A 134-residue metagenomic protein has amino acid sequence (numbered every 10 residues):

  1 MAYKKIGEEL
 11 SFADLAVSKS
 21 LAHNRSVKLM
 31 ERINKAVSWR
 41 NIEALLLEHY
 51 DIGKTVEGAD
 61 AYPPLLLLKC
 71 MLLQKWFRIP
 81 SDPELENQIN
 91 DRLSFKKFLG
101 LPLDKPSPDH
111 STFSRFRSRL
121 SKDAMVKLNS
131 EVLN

Functional and structural regions predicted by a protein language model:
M1-R40, L47: Charged, often Cys/His-bearing segments associated with DNA-binding zinc-finger transcription factors
S38, G58-L66, K105: Secondary-structure capping and boundary motifs in well-ordered enzyme cores
L45-G58: Short, Lys/Arg-enriched N-terminal segment that forms or immediately precedes the first helix of a structured domain
L46, C70, L85, D109-F113: Short, conserved catalytic/metal-binding motifs centered on acidic residues
L68-I79: Alpha-helical support elements that line or immediately flank enzyme active sites and cofactor-binding pockets
K75, L93-K97, L120-A124: A generic secondary-structure signal for well-formed alpha-helical elements
E84-K96: DNA-recognition alpha helix
L101-N134: Active-site- or DNA-interface-adjacent structural scaffold in DNA-acting proteins
